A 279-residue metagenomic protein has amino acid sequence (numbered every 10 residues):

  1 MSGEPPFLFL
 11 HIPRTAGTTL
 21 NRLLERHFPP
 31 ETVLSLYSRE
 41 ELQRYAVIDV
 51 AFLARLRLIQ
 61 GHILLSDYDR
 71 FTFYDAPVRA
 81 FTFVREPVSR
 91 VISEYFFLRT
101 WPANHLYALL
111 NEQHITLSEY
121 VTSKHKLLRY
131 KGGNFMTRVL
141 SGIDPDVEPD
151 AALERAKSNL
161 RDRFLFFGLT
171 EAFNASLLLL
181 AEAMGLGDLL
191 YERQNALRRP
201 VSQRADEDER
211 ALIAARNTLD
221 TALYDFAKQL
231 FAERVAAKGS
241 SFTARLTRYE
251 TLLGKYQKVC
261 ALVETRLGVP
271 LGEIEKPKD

Functional and structural regions predicted by a protein language model:
M1-L56, P87, E94, R99-T100 (+2 more regions): PAPS-dependent sulfotransferase catalytic core
S2-E4, T72-F73, A205-D206: Short hydrophobic/aromatic segments of transmembrane alpha-helices and their interfaces
L34-E41, A152-T218, A232-E233, A237-L253: The conserved 3'-phosphoadenosine-5'-phosphosulfate
E40-F83, S89-E192: PAPS-dependent sulfotransferase catalytic domain
R216-D220, Y224-K228: Short amphipathic alpha-helical coiled-coil/interface segments
Q229-D279: Long, low-complexity C-terminal extensions of enzymes
